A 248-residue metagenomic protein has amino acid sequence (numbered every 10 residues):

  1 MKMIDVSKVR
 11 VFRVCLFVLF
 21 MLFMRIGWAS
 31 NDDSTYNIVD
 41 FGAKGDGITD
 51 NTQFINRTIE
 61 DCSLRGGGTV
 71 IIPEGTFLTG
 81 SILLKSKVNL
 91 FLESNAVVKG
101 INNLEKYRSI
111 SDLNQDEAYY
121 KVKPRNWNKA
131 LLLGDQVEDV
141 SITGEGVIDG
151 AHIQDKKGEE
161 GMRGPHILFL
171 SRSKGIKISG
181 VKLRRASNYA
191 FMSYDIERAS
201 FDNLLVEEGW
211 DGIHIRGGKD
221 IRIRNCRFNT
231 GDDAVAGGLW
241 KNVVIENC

Functional and structural regions predicted by a protein language model:
K2-L16: Bacterial N-terminal signal peptides that target proteins for export
C15, L19-L22, G27-C248: Extracellular/periplasmic carbohydrate-active domains that bind, remodel, or depolymerize complex polysaccharides
